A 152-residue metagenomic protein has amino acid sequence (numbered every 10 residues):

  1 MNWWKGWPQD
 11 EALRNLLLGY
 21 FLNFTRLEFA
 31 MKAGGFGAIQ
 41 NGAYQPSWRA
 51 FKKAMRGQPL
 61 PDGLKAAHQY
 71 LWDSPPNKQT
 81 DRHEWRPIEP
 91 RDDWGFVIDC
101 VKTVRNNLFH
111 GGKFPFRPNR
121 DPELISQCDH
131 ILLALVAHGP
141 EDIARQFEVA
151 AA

Functional and structural regions predicted by a protein language model:
M1-C100, F114-P115, I143-A152: Amphipathic alpha-helical interface elements
P115-P122: Short conserved catalytic/interaction loops centered on acidic-Pro-aromatic/His motifs
P122-A152: Amphipathic, Lys/Arg-enriched alpha-helical patches that create a basic surface for binding polyanionic ligands
